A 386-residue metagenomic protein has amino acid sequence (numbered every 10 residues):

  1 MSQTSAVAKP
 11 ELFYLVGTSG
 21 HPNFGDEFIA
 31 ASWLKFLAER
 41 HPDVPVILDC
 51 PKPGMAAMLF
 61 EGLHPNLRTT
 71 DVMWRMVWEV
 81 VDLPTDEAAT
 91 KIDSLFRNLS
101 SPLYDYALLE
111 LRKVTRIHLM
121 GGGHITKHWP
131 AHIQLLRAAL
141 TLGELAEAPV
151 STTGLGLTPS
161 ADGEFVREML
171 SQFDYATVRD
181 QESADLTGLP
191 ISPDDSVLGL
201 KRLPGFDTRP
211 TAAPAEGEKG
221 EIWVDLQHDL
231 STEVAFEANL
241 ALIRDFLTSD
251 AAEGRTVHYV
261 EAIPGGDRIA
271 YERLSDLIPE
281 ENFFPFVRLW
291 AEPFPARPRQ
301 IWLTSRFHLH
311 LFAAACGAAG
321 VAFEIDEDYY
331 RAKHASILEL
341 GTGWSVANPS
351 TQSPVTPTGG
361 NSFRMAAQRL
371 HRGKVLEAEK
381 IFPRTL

Functional and structural regions predicted by a protein language model:
S2-L386: Active-site anion-handling motifs in enzyme catalytic cores
